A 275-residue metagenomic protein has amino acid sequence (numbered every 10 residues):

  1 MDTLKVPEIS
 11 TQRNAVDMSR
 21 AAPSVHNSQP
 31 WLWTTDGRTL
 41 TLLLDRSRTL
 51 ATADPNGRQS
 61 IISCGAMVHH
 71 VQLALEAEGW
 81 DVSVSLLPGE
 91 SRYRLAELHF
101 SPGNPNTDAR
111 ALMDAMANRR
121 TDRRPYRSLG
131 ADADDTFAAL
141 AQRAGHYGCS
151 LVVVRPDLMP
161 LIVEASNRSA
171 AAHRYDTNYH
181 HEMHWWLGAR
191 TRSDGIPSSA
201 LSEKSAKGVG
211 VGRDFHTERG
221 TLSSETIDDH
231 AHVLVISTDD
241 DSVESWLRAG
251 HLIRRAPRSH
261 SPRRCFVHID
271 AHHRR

Functional and structural regions predicted by a protein language model:
M1-R275: Acidic, surface-exposed loops and disordered segments
